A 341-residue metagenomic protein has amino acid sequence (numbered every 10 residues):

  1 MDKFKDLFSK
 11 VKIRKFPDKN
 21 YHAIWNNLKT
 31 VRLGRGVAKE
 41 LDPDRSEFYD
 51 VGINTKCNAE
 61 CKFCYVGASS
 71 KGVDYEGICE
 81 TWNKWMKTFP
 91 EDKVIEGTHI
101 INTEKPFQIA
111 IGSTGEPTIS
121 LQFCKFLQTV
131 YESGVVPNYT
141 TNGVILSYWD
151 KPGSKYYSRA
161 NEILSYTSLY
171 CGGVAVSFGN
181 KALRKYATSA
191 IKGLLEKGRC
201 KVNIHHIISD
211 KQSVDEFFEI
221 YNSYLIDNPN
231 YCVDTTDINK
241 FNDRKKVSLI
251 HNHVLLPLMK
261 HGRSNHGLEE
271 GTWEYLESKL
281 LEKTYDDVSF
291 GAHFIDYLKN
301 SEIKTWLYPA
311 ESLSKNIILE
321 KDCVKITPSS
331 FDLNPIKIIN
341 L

Functional and structural regions predicted by a protein language model:
M1-G72, H99-I100, F294-L341: N-terminal pre-core extensions flanking Radical SAM catalytic domains
D2, V73-E76, K87, Y170-N340: Radical SAM enzyme [4Fe-4S]-AdoMet core and its adjacent flexible, acidic and glycine-rich loops/tails across
K10-I13, D92, P106, D287: Short secondary-structure junctions
F48, G52, V66-G77, E91-I95 (+6 more regions): Core AdoMet radical
N58, D74-N83: N-terminal Skp1-binding subsegment of the F-box domain
L127-T129, K192-G193: Glycine-rich, phosphate-binding/catalytic loops in enzymes
